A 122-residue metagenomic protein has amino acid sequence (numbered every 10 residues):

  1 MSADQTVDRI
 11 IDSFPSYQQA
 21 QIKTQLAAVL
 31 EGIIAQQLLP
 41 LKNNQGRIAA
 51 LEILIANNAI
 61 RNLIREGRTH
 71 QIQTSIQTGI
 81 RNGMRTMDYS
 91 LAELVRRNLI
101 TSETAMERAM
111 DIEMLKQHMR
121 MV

Functional and structural regions predicted by a protein language model:
M1-V122: Short, flexible helix-loop junctions that flank or precede catalytic/ligand sites
